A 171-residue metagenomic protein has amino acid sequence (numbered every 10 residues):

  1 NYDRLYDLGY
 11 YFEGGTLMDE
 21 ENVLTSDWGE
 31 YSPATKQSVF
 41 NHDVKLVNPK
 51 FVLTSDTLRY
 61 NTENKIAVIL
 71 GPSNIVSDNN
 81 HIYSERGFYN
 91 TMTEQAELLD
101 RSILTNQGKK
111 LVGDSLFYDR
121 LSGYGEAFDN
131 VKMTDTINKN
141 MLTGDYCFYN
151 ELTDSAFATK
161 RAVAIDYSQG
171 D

Functional and structural regions predicted by a protein language model:
N1-D171: Structural signature for solvent-exposed beta-strand/loop edge elements and short helix-capping sites, enriched
